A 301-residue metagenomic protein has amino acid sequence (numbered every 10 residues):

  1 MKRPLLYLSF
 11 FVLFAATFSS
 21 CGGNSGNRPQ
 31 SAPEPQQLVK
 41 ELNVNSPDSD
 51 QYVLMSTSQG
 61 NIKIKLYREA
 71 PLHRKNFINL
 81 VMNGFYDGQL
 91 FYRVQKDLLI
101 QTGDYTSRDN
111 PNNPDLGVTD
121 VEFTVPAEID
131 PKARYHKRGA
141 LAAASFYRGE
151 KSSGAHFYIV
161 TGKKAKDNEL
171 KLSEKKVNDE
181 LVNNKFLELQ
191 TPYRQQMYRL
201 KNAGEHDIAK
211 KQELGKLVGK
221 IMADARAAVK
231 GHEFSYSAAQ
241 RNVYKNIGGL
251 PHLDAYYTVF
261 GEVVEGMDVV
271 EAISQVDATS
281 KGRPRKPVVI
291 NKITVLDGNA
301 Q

Functional and structural regions predicted by a protein language model:
M1-L8: Bacterial N-terminal signal peptides that target proteins for export
S9-F14: Hydrophobic helical h-region of N-terminal Sec-dependent signal peptides in bacterial secretory/periplasmic proteins
C21-Q301: Cyclophilin-like peptidyl-prolyl cis-trans isomerases
